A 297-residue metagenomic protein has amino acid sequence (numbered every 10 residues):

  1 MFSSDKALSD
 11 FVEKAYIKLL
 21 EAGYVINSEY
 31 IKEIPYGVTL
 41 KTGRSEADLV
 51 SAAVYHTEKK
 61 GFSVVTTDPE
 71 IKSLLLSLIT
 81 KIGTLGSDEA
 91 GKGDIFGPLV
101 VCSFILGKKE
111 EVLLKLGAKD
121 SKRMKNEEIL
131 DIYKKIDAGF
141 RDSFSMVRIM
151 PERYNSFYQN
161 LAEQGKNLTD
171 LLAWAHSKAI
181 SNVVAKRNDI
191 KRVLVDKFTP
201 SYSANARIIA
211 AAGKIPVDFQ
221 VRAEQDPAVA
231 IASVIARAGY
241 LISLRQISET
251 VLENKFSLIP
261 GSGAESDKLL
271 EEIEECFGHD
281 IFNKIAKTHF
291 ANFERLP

Functional and structural regions predicted by a protein language model:
M1-P297: RNase H-like, Mg2+-dependent phosphodiesterase core, and more generally RNA phosphate-backbone-engaging helix-loop
